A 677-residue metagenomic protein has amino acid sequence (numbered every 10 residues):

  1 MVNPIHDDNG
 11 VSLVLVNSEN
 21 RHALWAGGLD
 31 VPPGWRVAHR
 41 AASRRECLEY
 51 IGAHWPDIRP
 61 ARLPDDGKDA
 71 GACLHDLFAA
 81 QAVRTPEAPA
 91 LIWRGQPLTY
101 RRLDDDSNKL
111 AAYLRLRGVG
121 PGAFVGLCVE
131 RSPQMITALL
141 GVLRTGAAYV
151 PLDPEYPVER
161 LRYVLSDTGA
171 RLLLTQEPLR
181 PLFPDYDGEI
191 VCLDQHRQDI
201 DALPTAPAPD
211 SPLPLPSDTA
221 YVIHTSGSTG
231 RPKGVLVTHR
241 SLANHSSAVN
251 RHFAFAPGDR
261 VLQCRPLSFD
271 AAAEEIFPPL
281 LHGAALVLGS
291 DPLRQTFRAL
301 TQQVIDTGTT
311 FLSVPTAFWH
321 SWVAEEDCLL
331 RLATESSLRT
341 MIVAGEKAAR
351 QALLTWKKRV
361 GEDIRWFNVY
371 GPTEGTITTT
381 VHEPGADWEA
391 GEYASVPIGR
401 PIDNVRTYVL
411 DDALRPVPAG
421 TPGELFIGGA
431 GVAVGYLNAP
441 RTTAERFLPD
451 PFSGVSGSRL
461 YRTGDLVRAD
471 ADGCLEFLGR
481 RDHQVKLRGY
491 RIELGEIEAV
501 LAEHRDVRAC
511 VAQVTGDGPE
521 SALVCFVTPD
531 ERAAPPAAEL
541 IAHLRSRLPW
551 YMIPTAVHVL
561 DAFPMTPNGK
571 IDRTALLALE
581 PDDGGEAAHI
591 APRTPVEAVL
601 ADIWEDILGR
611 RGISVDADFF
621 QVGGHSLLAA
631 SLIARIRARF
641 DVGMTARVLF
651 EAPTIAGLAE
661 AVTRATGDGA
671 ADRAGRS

Functional and structural regions predicted by a protein language model:
M1-G27, V31: Short N-terminal "domain-start" leader segments that mark the transition from disordered tails or signal peptides into
P32-E46: A short, exposed loop/beta-hairpin motif centered on an aromatic-Gly-Thr core
D65-V222, V237-H239, N244, A349 (+7 more regions): AMP-binding/adenylate-forming domain of the ANL superfamily
A70, A80-A88, D105, G118-G120 (+15 more regions): Flexible acidic/glycine-rich loop/turn elements at helix↔coil and beta-strand↔loop transitions within catalytic cores
T85-P97, L116-F124, L478-H483, D506-A512 (+4 more regions): Phosphopantetheine carrier-protein modules
N108, S132-L143, I492-E496, A598 (+2 more regions): Phosphopantetheine-attachment site and its flanking helix in carrier
P133-L140, A147-S166, P178, I200 (+6 more regions): Motif- and composition-driven signal specific to adenylation
V158, L173-P212, L242, R365-N368 (+7 more regions): AMP-dependent adenylate-forming
